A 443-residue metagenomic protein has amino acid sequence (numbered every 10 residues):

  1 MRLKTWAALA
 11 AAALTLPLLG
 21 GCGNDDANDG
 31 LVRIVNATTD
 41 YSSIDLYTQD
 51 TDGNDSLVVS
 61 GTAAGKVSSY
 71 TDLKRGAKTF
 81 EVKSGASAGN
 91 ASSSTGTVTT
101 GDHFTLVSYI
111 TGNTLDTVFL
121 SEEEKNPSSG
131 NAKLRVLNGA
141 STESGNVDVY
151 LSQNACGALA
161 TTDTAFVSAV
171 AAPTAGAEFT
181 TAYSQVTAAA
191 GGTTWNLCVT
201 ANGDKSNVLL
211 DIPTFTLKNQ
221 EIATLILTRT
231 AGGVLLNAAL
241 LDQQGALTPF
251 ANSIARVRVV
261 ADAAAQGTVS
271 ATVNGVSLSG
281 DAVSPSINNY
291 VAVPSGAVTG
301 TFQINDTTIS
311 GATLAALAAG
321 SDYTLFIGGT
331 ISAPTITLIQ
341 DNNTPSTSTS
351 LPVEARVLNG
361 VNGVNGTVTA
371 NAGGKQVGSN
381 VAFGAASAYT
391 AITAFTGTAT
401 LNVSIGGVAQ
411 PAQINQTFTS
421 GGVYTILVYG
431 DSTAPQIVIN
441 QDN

Functional and structural regions predicted by a protein language model:
M1-A8: Bacterial N-terminal signal peptides that target proteins for export
A8-L16: Hydrophobic helical h-region of N-terminal Sec-dependent signal peptides in bacterial secretory/periplasmic proteins
P17-G21: C-terminal motif of bacterial Sec signal peptides marking the signal peptidase cleavage site
C22-N443: Intrinsically disordered, low-complexity polar regions and short flexible loop motifs
